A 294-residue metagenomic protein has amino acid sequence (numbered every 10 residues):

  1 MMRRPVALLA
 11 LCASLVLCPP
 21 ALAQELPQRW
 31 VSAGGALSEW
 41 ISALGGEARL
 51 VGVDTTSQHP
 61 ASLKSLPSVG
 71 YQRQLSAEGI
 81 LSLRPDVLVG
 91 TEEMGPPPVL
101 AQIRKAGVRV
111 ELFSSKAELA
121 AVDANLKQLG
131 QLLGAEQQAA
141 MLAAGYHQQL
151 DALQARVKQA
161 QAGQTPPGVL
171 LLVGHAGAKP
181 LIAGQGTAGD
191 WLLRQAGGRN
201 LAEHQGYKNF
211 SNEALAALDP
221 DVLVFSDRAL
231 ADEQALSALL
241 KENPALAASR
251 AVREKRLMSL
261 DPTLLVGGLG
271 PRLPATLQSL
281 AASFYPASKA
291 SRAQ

Functional and structural regions predicted by a protein language model:
A7-C18: Bacterial N-terminal signal peptides
P19-A23: Sec/Tat signal peptide C-region and signal peptidase I cleavage site
Q24-R29, P98-G177, R199-Q205, R253-Q294: Extracytoplasmic substrate-binding proteins
Q28-L83, V87-M94, V99: A short, structured surface patch at a secondary-structure boundary
G34, E92-E93, S115, Q205 (+1 more regions): Short secondary-structure boundary segments
D54, A183-K208, D227, S259: His/Asp/Glu-enriched short active-site or ligand-binding loop at hydrolase and phosphoryl-transfer sites
A77-R84, S211-D219: Short helices/loops that flank or line small-molecule/ion binding pockets
M94-K105, F225-K241: A ligand-binding cleft/hinge motif common to bilobed small-molecule-binding domains
